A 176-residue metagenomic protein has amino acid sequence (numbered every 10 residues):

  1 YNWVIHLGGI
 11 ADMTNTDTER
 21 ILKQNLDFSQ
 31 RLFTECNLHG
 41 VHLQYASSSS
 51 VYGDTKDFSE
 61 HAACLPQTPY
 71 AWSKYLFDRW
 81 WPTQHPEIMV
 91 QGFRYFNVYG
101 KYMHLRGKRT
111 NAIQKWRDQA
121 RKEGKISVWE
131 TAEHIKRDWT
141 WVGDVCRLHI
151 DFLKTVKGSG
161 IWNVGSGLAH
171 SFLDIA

Functional and structural regions predicted by a protein language model:
Y1-Q24: NAD(P)H-binding glycine-rich loop region in Rossmannoid oxidoreductase-like domains and their noncatalytic homologs
H6, Q30-P69, Q91: Conserved Rossmann-fold NAD(P)-dependent oxidoreductase catalytic core, especially the SDR/UDP-sugar
G9, S48, Y95-V98: Active-site loop/turn elements of alpha/beta-hydrolase fold enzymes, especially the short glycine-/histidine-rich
M13-I21, D54-F58, H104-L105: Conserved catalytic-core motifs of eukaryotic protein kinase domains, centered on the activation segment
N25, Y70, K74: Active-site YXXXK catalytic motif of short-chain dehydrogenase/reductase
F28, L32-C36, L43, W80-W81 (+2 more regions): Hydrophobic positions on the long internal alpha-helix of Rossmann-like NAD(P)-dependent oxidoreductase domains
R79-D138, V142-C146, I150-D151: NAD(P)-dependent short-chain dehydrogenase/reductase
K122, L148, T155-A176: Mid/C-terminal beta-alpha module of Rossmann-like enzyme folds, strongest in SDR-family dehydrogenases/epimerases
